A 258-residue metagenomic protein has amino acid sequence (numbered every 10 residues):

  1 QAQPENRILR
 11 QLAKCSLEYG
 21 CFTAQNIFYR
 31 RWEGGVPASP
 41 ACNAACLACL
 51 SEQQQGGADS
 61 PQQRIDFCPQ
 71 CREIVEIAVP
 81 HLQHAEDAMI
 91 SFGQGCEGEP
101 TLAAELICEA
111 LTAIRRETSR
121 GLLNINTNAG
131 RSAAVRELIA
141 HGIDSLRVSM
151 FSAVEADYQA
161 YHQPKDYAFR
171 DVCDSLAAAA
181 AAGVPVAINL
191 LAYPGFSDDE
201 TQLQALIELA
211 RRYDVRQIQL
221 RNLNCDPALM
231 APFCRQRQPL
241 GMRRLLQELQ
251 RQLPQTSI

Functional and structural regions predicted by a protein language model:
Q1-Q3, Q204-I258: Auxiliary Fe-S-binding modules of radical SAM enzymes
Q1-V36, Q53-R64, P80: N-terminal [4Fe-4S]-dependent radical SAM core
E33, Q53-A134, A140-V172, R216-Q219: Core AdoMet radical
P37-Q55: Local cysteine-cluster metal-coordination motifs and their immediate loop/turn environment, predominantly Fe-S cluster
A104-R120, F169-A187, R237-I258: Alpha-helix-loop-beta-strand connector modules within alpha/beta enzyme cores
A133-L138, G195-R212: Catalytic cores of alpha/beta
H141, A182, R212-Y213: Structural motif
Q163-K165, S175-Q202, N224: Conserved strand-turn element in the central/C-terminal portion of the radical SAM core barrel that lines
